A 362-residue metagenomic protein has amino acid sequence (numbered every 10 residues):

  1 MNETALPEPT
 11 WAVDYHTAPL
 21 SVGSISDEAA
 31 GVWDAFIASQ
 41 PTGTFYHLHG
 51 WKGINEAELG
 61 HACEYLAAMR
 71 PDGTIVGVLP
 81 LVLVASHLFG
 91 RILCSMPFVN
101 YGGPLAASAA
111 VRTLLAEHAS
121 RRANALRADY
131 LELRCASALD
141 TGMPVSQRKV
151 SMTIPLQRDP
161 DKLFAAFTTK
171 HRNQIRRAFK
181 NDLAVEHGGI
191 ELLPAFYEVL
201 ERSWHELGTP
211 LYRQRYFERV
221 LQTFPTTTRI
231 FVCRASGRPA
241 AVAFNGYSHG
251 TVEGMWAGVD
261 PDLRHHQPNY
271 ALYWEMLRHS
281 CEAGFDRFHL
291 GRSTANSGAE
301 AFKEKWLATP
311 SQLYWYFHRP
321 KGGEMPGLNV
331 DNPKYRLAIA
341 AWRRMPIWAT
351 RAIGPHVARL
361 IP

Functional and structural regions predicted by a protein language model:
N2-P19, Y65, L83, S137-K162 (+1 more regions): Active-site/acyl-donor-binding loops of N-acyltransferases
P9-D72, L79-F89, C135-H265: A conserved beta-strand-loop-helix scaffold within acyl/acetyltransferase catalytic domains
A62, R127-D129, G284: Short loop/turn motifs at secondary-structure junctions
L66-R70, I75-L79, L88, L93 (+3 more regions): Aromatic (often tryptophan-rich) hydrophobic motifs at membrane interfaces
I75, F98, A125-R127, S146-R148 (+2 more regions): A short, structural micro-pattern
S95-G103, Q147-T153: Acyl/amide activation-and-transfer machinery of modular secondary-metabolite enzymes
M96, A165-Q174, N329-R336: Short intrinsically disordered coil segments
N124-A136: ATP-hydrolysis module of ASCE/P-loop NTPase motor domains, specifically the Walker B Asp-Glu catalytic pair
